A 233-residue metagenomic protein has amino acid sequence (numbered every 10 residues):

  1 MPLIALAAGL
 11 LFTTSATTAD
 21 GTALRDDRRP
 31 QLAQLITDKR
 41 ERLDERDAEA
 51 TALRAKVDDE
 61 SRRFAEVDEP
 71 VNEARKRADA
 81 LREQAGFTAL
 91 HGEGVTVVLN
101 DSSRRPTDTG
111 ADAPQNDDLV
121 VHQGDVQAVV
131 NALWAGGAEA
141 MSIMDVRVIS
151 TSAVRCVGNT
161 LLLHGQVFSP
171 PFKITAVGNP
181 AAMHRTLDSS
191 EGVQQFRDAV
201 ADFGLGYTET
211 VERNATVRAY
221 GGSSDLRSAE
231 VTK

Functional and structural regions predicted by a protein language model:
M1-K233: Core subunits and conserved enzymes of cellular information-processing and envelope-translocation systems across
